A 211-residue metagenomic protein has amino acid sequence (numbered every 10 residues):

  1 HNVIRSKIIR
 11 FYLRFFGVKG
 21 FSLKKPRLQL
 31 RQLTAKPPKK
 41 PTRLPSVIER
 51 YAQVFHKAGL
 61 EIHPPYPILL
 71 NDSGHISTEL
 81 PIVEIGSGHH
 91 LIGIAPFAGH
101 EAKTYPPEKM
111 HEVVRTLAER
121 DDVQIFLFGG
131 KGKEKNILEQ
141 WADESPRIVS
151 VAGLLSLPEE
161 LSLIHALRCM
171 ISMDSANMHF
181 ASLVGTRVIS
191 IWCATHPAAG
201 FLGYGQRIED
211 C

Functional and structural regions predicted by a protein language model:
H1-C211: Catalytic machinery of carbohydrate-active enzymes, primarily nucleotide-sugar-dependent glycosyltransferases
